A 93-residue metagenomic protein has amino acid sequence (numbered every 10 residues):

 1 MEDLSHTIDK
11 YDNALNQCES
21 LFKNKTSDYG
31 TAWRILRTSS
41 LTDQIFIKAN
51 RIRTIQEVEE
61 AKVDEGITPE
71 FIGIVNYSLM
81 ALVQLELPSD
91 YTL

Functional and structural regions predicted by a protein language model:
M1-L93: Intrinsically disordered, low-complexity regulatory regions that flank transcription factor DNA-binding cores
